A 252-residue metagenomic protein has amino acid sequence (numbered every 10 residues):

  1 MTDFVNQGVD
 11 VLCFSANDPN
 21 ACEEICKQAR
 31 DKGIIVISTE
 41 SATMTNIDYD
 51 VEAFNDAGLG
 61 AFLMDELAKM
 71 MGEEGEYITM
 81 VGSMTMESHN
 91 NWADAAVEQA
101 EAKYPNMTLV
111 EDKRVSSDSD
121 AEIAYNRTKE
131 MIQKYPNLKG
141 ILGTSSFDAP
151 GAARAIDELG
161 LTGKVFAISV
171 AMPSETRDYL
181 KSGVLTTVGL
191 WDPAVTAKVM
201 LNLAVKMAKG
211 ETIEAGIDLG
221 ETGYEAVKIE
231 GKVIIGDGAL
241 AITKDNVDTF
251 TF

Functional and structural regions predicted by a protein language model:
M1-F252: A residue-level marker of the well-folded mature domains of exported/periplasmic proteins
